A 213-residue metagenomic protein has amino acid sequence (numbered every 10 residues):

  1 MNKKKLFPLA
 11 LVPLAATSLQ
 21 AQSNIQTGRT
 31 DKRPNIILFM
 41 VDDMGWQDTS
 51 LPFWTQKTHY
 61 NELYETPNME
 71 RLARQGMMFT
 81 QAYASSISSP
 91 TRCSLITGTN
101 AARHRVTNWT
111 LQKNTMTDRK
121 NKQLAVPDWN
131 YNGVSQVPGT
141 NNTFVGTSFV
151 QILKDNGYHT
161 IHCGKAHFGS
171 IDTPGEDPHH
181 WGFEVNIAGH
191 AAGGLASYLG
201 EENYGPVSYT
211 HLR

Functional and structural regions predicted by a protein language model:
M1-D31: Bacterial Sec-dependent N-terminal signal peptides
R33-I36, Q75-T80, N156-T160, E184: Loop/turn elements at helix/coil->beta-strand transitions in domains of secreted/extracellular proteins
L38-F39, W46-S148, I152, L195: Active-site segment of extracytoplasmic enzymes that catalyze sulfate/phosphate-ester chemistry
G45, F168: Short active-site segment of divalent metal-dependent hydrolases/proteases that encodes the spacing between
L51, S94, T173-E176, Y198-E201: Short aromatic-enriched loop/helix-cap "lid" or pocket-rim segments at secondary-structure transitions that line
A102, V106-N108, P178-L195: Acidic, His- and aromatic-enriched active-site or binding-groove loops in soluble protein domains that engage sugars
K165: Active-site glycine-centered loops adjacent to acidic/histidine catalytic or metal-binding residues that shape
T210-H211: Conserved small/polar residues in nucleotide/adenosyl-binding loops
